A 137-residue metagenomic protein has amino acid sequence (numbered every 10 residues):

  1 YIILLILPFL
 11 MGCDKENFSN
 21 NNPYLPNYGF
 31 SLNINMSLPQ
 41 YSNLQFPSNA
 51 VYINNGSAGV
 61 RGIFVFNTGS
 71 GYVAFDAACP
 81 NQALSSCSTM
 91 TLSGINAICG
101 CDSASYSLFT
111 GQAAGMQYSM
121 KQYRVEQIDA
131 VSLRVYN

Functional and structural regions predicted by a protein language model:
Y1-L4: Sec-dependent signal peptide recognition, specifically the positively charged N-region followed immediately by
F9-G12: C-terminal motif of bacterial Sec signal peptides marking the signal peptidase cleavage site
E16-G94, S105-L108, K121-N137: N-terminal pre-ligand scaffold of iron-sulfur
C99: Short beta-strand-alpha-helix junction that forms the catalytic/metal-binding core of metal-dependent nuclease domains
D102: The conserved beta1-alpha1 loop
A114-M116: Polybasic, low-complexity RNA-engagement segments
